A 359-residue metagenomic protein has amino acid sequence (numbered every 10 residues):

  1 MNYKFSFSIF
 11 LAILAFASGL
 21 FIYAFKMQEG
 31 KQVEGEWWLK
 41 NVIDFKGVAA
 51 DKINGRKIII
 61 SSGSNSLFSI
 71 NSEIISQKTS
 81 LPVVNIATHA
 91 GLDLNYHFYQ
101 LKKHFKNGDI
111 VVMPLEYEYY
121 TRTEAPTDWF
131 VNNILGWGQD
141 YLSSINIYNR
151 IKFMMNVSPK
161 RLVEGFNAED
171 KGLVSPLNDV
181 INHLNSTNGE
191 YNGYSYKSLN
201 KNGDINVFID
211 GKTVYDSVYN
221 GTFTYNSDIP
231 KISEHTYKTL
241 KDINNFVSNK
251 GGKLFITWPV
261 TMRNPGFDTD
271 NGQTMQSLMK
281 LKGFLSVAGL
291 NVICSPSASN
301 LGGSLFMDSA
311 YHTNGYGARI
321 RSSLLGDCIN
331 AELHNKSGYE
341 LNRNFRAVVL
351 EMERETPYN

Functional and structural regions predicted by a protein language model:
S6-K26: Hydrophobic membrane-insertion alpha-helices, especially the h-region of bacterial N-terminal signal peptides
M27-F45: Alpha-helical transmembrane signal-anchor/signal-peptide segments
V42-I70: Short extracytoplasmic
G55-R56, L81-P82, K106-I110, S248-F255 (+1 more regions): Loop/turn elements at helix/coil->beta-strand transitions in domains of secreted/extracellular proteins
S61, N65-Y148: Membrane-embedded segments
F130-K250, Y339-N359: Secreted/periplasmic serine-hydrolase-like ester/acetyl group-modifying domain
I243-D270: Active-site segments of SGNH/GDSL-like serine hydrolases that catalyze O-acetyl group transfer/hydrolysis on lipids
N271-G272, Q276-N359: C-terminal regions of proteins
